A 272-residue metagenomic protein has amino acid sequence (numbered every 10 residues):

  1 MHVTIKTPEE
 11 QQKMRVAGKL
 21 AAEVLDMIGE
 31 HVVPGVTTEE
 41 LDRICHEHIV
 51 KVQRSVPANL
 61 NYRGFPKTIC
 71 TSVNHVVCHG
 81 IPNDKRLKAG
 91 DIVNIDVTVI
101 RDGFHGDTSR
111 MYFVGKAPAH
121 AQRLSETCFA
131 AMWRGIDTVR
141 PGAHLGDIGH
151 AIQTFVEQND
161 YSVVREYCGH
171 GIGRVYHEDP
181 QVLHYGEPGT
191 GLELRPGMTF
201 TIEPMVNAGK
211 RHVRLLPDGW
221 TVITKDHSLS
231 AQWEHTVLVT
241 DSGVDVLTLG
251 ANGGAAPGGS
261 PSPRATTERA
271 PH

Functional and structural regions predicted by a protein language model:
M1-H272: Active-site neighborhoods and metal-handling regions in enzymes and metal-associated proteins
